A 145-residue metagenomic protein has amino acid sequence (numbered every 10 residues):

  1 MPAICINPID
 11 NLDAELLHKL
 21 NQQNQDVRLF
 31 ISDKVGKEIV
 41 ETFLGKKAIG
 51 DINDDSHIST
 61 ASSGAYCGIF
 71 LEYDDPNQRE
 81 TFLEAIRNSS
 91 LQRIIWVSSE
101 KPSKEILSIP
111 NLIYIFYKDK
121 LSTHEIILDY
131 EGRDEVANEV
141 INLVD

Functional and structural regions predicted by a protein language model:
M1-D26: N-terminal Rossmann NAD(P)H-binding glycine-rich loop of SDR-like oxidoreductase domains
A14, I52-D55, P76-E80: Structural motif corresponding to alpha-helix initiation and N-cap regions
D26-F30, K34, C67, E80-L121: Conserved Rossmann-fold NAD(P)-dependent oxidoreductase catalytic core, especially the SDR/UDP-sugar
G36-E38: Short alpha-helix immediately C-terminal to the canonical SAM-binding loop
T42-C67: Conserved Rossmann-fold cofactor-binding substructure of NAD(P)-dependent oxidoreductases
E72-D74, S98-S99: Conserved NAD(P)H cofactor-binding loop of Rossmann-fold oxidoreductase domains
I106-N142: Conserved beta-loop-beta element that borders a ligand/cofactor-binding pocket
